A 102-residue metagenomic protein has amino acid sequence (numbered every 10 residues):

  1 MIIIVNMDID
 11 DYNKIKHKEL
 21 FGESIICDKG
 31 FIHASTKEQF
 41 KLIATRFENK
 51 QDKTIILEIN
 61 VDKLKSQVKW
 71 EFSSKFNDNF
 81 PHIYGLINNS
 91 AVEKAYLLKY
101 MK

Functional and structural regions predicted by a protein language model:
M1-K102: Conserved, structured core segments of small domains
